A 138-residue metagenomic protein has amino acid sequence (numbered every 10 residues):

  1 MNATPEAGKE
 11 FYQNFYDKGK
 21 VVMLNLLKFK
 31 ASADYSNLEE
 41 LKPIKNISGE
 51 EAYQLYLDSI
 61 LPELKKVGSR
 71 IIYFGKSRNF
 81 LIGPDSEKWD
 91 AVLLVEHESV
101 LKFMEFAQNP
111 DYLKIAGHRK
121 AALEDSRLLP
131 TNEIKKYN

Functional and structural regions predicted by a protein language model:
M1-D90, E98, N132-N138: Short S/T/G/P-rich N-terminal loop/turn motif that feeds into the first structured element of a domain
A33, L93, A116: Solvent-exposed, flexible loop/coil residues
Y35, E98-N109: Short amphipathic alpha-helices within nucleic acid-binding modules
L94, M104, L113-K114: Well-ordered mid-protein domain cores that form the structural environment of catalytic cofactors
N109-N138: Charged, low-complexity C-terminal accessory regions
